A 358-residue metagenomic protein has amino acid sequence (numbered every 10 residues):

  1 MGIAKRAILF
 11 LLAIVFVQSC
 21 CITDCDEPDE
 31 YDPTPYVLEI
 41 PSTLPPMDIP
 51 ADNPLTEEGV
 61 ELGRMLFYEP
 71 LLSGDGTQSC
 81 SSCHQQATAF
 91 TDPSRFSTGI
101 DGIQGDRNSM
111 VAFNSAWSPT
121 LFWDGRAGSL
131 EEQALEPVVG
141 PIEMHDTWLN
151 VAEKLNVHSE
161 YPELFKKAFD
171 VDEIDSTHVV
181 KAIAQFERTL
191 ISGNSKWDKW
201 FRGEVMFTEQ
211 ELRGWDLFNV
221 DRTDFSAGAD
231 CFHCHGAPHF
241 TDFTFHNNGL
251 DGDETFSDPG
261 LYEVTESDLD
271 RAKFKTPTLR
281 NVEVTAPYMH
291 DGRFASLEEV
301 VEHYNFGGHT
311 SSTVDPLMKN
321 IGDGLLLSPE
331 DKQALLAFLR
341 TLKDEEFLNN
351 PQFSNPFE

Functional and structural regions predicted by a protein language model:
M1-Q18: Sec-dependent bacterial lipoprotein signal peptides
C21-E358: Periplasmic c-type cytochrome electron-transfer domains
